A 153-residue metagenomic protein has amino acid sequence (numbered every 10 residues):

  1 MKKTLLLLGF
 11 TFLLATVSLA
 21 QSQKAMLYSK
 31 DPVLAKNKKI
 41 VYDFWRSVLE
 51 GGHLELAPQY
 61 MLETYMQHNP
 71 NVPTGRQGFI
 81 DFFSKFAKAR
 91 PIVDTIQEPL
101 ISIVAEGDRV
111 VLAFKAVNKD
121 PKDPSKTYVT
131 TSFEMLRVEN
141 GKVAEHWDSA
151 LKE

Functional and structural regions predicted by a protein language model:
M1-T4: Positively charged n-region of N-terminal signal peptides that target proteins for export
L7-T16: Bacterial N-terminal signal peptides
A20-Q59, E63: Short, low-complexity N-terminal intrinsically disordered segments enriched in polar/charged residues
L54-E106: A solvent-exposed, acidic/Ser-Thr-rich amphipathic alpha-helical stretch
K88-I92, N118-Y128: Short, cysteine-centered beta-strand-loop-beta hairpins and adjacent loop/turn segments enriched in charged/polar
I96-E98, T127-F133: Short, surface-exposed coil-to-beta transition loops
G107-A116: A short hydrophobic beta-strand element
T131-E153: Short beta-strand edge/turn micro-motifs at domain boundaries
